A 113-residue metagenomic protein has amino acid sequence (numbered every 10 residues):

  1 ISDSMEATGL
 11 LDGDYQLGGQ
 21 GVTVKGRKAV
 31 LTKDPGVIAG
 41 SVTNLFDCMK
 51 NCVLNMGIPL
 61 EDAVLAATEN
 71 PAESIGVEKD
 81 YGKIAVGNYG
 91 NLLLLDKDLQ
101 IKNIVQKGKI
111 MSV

Functional and structural regions predicted by a protein language model:
S2, A7-N88, L92-L95: His/Asp/Glu-enriched, well-ordered alpha-helical/loop segment that forms or immediately abuts the divalent-metal
D98-V105: Short, Lys/Arg- and Gly-enriched loop/turn segments at beta-strand edges
S112-V113: Mg2+-dependent phosphoryl-transfer enzymes with acidic/Ser/Thr/Gly-rich catalytic loops
